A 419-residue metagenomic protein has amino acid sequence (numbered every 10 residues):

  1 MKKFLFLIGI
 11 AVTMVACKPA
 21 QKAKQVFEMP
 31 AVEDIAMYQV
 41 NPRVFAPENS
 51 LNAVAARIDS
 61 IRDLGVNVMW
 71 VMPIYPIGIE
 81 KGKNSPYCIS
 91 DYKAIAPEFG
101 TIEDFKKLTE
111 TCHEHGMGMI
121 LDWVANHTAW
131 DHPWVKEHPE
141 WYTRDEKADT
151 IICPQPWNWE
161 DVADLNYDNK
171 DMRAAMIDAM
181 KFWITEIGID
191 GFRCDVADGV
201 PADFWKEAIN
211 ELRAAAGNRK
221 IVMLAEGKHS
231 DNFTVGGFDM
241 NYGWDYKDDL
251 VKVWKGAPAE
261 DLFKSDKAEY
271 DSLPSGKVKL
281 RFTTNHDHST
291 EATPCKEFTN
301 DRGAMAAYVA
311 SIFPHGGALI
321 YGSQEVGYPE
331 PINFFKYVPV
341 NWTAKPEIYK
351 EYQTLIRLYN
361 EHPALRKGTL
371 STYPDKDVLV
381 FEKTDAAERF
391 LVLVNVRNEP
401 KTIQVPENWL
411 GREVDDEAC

Functional and structural regions predicted by a protein language model:
M1-A23: Bacterial Sec-dependent N-terminal signal peptides
C17-W70, P76, F238, D301 (+2 more regions): Carbohydrate-interacting/catalytic domains
K18-N67, P73-I187, E207-G217, V222 (+1 more regions): Substrate-binding/active-site clefts of carbohydrate-active enzymes
A36-Y38, M69-V71, M119-L121, F192 (+4 more regions): Hydrophobic faces of well-ordered beta-strands that scaffold small-molecule active sites in alpha/beta enzyme cores
R43-F45, P76-I77, A125-N126, D190 (+6 more regions): Short, solvent-exposed loop/turn segments at secondary-structure junctions
W70-G82, D122-D131, D195-P201, A225-S230 (+2 more regions): Short, solvent-exposed turn/loop segments enriched in Gly/Ser/Thr/Pro and often Arg
T185, D195-K279, N300-D301, A310 (+5 more regions): Active-site-proximal helices and loops of the catalytic beta/alpha 8
Y308-V326: Conserved short secondary-structure transition element at the edge of the structured enzyme core that lines
